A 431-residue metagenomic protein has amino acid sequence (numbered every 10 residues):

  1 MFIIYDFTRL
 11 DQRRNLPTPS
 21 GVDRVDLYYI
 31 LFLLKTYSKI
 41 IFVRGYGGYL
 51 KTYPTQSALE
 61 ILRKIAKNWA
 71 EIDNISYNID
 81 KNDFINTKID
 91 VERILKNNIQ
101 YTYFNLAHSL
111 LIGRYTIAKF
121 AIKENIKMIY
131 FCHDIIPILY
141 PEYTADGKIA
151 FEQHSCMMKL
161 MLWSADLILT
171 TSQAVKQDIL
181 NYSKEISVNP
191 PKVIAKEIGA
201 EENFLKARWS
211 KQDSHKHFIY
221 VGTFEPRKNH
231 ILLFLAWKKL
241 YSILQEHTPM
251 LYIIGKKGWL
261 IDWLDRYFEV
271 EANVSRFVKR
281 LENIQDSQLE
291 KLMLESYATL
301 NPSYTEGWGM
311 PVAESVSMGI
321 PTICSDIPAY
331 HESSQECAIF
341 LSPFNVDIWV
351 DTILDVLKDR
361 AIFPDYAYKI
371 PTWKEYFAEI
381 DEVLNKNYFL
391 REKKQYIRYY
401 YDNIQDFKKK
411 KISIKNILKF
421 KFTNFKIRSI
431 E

Functional and structural regions predicted by a protein language model:
M1-E431: Carbohydrate transferase catalytic cores enriched for Leloir-type hexosyltransferases
